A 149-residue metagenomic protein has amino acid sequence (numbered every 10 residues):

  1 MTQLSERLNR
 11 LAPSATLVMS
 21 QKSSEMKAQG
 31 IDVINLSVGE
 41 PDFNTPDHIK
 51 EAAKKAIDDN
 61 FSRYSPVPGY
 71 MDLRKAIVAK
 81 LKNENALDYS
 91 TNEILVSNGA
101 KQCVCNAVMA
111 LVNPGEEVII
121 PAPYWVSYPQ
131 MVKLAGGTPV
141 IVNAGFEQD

Functional and structural regions predicted by a protein language model:
T2-G99, N106: N-terminal small-domain helix-loop-helix segment of the aminotransferase-like
N92, M109-D149: PLP-dependent aminotransferase-like
K101-Q102, Y124: Short beta->alpha connector loops
C103-V104, Y128: Short, hydrophobic alpha-helical packing/hinge segments within bilobed ligand-binding/sensory domains
